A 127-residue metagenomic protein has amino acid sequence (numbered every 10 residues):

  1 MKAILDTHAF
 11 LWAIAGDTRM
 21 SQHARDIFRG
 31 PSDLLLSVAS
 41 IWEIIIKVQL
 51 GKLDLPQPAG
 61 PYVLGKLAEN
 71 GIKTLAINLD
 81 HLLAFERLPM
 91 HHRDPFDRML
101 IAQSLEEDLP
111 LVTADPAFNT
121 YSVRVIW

Functional and structural regions predicted by a protein language model:
M1-S37, L50-G65, E107, P116-T120: Short, well-structured N-terminal submotif of metal-dependent ribonuclease cores
D6, E43, D97, D115: Acidic active-site catalytic centers that drive phospho-/nucleotidyl reactions and related ester hydrolyses
T7-H8, I44, F85, S104: Generic structural signal for small/hydrophobic residues in well-ordered secondary structure, especially within
A24, I41-W42, F96-D97, I101: Alpha-helical structural signal
P56-L64, A68-A114, I126: Active-site neighborhoods of divalent-metal-dependent phosphate/nucleic-acid chemistry enzymes
